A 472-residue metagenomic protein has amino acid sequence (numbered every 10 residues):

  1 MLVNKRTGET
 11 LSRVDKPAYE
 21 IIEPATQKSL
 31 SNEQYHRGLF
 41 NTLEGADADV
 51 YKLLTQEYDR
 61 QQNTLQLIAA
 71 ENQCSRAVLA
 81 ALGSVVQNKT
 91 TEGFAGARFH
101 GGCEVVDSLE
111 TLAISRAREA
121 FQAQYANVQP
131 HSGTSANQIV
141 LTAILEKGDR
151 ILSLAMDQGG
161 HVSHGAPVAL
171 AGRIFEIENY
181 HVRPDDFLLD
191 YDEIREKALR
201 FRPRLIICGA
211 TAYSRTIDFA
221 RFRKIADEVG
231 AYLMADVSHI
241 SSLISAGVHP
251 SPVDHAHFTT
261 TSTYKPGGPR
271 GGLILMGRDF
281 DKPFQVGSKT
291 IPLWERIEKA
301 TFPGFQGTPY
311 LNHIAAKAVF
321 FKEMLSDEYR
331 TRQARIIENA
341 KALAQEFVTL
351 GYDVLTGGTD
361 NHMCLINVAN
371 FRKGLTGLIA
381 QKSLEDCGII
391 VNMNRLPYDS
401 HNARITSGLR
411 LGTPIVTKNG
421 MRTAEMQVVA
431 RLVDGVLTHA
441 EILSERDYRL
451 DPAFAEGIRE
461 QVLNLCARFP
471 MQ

Functional and structural regions predicted by a protein language model:
L2-L112, K224, L465-Q472: N-terminal glycine-rich, Lys/His-bearing helix-loop that initiates the first secondary-structure elements of many
L2-L43, A48, N339, A403-Q472: PLP-dependent enzyme catalytic core of the Aspartate aminotransferase-like
N32-E33, E57-N63, K89-A95, P203 (+5 more regions): Short acidic (Asp/Glu) and glycine-rich catalytic loops that position anionic groups and cofactors
L67-A70, A97-V105, V128-S132, G209-S214 (+4 more regions): Conserved short loop/turn motifs at secondary-structure junctions
V78, A136, P309-A316, D360 (+1 more regions): Catalytic-loop motifs flanking and including active-site residues across diverse enzymes
A95-G96, Y125-A126, G307-L311, D327-R335 (+4 more regions): Flexible, glycine/charged-enriched surface loops at secondary-structure junctions
L112, R116-G351: Conserved PLP-enzyme active-site core in the AAT-like
D353-T423: Conserved PLP-binding catalytic core of the aspartate aminotransferase-like
